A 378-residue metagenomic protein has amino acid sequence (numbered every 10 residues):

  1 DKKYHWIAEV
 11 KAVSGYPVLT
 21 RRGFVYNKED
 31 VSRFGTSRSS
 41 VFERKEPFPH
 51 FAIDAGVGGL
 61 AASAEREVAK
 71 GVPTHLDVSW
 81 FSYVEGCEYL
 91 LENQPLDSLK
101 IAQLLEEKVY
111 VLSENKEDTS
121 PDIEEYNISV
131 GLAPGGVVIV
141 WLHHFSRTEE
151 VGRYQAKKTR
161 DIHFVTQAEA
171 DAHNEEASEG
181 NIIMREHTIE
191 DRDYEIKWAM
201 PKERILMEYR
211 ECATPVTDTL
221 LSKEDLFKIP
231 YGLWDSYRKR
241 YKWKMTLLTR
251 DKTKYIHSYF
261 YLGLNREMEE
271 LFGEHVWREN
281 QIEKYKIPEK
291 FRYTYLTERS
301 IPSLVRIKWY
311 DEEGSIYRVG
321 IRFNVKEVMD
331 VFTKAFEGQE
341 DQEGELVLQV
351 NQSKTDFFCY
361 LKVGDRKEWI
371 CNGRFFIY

Functional and structural regions predicted by a protein language model:
D1-P47, A52, V68, E211 (+1 more regions): N-terminal export/targeting and maturation segments
K2, V68-V72, D122-E124, Y237-Y241 (+1 more regions): Solvent-exposed loop and beta-edge segments used for protein-protein assembly and interaction
A12-R21, G86-E88, V137-I139, R147-V151 (+2 more regions): Short, surface-exposed beta-strand/loop "edge" segments at domain boundaries and coil↔beta transitions
K28-F81, H257-F323: Tryptophan-paired
E88-Q103, R318-K326: Extended, polar beta-sheet/loop recognition surfaces of beta-rich domains that mediate binding to diverse ligands
P95-L142, M329-E340: Low-complexity, Pro/Ser/Thr- and charge-rich linker/hinge segments at domain boundaries
S120-I256, L262-E269, Q342-Y378: Activation corresponds to long, low-complexity, non-globular regions
T294-V347, T355-F358, G364-E368, Y378: A cross-kingdom feature that marks long, compositionally biased intrinsically disordered regions
